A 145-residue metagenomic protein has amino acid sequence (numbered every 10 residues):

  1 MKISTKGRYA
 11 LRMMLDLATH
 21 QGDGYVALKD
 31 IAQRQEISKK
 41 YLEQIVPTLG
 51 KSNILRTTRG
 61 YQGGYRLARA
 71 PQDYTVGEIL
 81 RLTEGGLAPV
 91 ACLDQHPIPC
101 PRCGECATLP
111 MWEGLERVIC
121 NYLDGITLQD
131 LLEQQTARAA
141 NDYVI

Functional and structural regions predicted by a protein language model:
A10-G22: Short amphipathic alpha-helical interface segments
V26-Q35: A short alpha-helical element within helix-turn-helix/winged-helix DNA-binding domains across DNA-binding proteins
K40: Key DNA-contact positions within bacterial/archaeal DNA-binding proteins
I45-G50: Basic amphipathic alpha-helical segments that dock to polyanions
I54-L67: Beta-hairpin "wing" of winged helix-turn-helix
V76, D94-I145: C-terminal regulatory/oligomerization modules of transcriptional regulators
